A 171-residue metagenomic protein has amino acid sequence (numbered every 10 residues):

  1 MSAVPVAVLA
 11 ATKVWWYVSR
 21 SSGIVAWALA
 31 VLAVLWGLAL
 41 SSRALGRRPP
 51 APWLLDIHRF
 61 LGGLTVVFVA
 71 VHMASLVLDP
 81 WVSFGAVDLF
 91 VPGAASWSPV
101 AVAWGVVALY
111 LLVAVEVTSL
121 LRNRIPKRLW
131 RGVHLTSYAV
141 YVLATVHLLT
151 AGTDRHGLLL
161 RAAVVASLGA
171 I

Functional and structural regions predicted by a protein language model:
M1-I171: Membrane-embedded alpha-helical bundles that constitute the cytochrome b-like, heme-associated redox core of multi-pass
